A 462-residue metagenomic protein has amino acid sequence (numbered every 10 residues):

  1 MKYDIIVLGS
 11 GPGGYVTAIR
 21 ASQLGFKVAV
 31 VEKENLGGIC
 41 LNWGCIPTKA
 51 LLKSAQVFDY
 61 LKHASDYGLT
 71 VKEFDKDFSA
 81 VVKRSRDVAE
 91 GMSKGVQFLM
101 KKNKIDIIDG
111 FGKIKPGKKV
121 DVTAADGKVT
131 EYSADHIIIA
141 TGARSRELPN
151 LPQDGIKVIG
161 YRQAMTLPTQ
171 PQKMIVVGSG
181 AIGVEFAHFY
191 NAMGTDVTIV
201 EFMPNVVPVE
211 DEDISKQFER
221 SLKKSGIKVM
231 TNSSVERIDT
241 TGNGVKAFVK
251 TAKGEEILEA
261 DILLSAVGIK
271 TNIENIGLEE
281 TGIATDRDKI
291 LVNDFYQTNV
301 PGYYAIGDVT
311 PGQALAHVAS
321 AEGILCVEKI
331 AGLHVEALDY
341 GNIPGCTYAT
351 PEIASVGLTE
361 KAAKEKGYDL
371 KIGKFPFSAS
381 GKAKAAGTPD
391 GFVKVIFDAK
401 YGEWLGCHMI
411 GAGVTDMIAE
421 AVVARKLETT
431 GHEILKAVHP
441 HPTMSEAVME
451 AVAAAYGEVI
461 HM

Functional and structural regions predicted by a protein language model:
M1-G11, Q170-G180: Beta1/beta-strand and adjacent pyrophosphate-binding region of the FAD-binding site in flavoprotein oxidoreductases
M1-Y3, I19-F26, V31-Q170, T198 (+8 more regions): Glycine-rich flavin
I6-G13, T17-E34, I39, I46 (+4 more regions): Flexible, glycine-rich terminal cap/loop adjacent to redox cofactors in electron-transfer oxidoreductases
I6-L8, G112, E131-G142, V177 (+3 more regions): Short hydrophobic core segments
G14, G183-V184: N-terminal Rossmann-fold NAD(P) dinucleotide-binding loop
A18, S22, A187, N191-A192: Gly/Ala-rich phosphate-binding loop of Rossmann-like dinucleotide-binding domains, activating on the conserved
D154-Q170, I257-G332: FAD-site-proximal beta/loop scaffold in flavoenzymes
